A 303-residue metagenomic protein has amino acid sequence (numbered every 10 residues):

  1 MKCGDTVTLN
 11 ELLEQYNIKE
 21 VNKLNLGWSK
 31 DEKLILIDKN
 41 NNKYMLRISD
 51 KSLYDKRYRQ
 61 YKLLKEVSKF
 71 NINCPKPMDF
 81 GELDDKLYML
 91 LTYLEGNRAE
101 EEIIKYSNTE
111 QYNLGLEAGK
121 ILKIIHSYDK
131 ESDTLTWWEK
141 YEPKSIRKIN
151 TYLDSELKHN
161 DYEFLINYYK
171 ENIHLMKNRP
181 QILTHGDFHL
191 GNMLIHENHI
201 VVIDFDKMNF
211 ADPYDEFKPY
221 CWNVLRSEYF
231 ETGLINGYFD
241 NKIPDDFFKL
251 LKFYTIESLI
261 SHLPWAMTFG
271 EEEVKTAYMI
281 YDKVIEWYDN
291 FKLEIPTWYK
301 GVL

Functional and structural regions predicted by a protein language model:
G4-Q15, L116, S127-G186, N236 (+2 more regions): An alpha-helical support segment within catalytic cores of ATP-dependent transferases
Q15-L24: Conserved N-terminal boundary motif of the eukaryotic protein kinase catalytic domain
K23-T136: ATP-binding pocket architecture of kinase catalytic cores
E32-I37, N167-F217: Active-site acidic catalytic loop and adjacent metal/ATP-binding pocket of ATP-dependent phosphoryl transfer enzymes
M45-I48, M78, L183-G186, V202-D204 (+1 more regions): Short beta-strand segments
L64, S107-N108, V201, K218-Y220: Glycine-rich, phosphate-binding/catalytic loops in enzymes
S68-N71, G81, N97-R98, L122-K130 (+6 more regions): A general structural signal marking secondary-structure boundaries and capping sites
Y214-P244, T255-E272, M279-V284: Active-site activation/catalytic loop segments of kinase-like enzymes and analogous catalytic loops in related
